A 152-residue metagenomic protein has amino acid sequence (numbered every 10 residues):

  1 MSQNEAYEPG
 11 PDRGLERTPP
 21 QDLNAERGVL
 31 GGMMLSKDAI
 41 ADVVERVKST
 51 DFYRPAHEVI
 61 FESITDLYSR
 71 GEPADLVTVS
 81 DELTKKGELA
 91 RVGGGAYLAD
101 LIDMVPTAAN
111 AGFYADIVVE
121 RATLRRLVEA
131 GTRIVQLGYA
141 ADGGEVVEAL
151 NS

Functional and structural regions predicted by a protein language model:
M1-A122: Noncatalytic partner-interaction/assembly domains of nucleic-acid and motor enzyme complexes, especially the accessory
D100-S152: Interdomain "pre-motor" coupling segment immediately N-terminal to P-loop NTPase/helicase cores
